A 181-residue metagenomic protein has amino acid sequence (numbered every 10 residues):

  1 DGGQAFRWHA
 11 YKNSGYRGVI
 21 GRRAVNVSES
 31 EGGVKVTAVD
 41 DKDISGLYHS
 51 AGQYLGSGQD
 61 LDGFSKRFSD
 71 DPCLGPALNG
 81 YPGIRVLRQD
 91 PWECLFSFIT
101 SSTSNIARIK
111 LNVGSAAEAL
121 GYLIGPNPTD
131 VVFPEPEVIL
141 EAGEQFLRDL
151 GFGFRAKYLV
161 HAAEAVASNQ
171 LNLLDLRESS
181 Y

Functional and structural regions predicted by a protein language model:
D1-Y181: HhH-family (HhH-GPD) DNA N-glycosylase catalytic core used in base-excision repair
